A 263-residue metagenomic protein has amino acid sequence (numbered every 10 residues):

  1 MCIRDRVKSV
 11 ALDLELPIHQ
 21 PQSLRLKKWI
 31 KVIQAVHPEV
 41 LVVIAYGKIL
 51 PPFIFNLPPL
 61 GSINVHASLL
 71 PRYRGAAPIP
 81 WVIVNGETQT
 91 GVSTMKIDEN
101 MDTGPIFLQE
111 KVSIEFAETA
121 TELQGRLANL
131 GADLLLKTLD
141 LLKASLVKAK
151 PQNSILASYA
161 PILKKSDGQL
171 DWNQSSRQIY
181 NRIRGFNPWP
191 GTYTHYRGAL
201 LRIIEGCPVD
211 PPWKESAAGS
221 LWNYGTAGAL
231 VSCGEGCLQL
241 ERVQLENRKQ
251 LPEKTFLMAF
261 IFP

Functional and structural regions predicted by a protein language model:
M1-I3: Short, small-residue-biased leader/transition segments that mark boundaries at the very start of proteins
L14, V40-Y159, K164-S166: Donor/substrate-binding cores of folate-linked one-carbon enzymes
H19-W29: Glycine-rich, highly charged phosphate/nucleotide-binding loops
K27-H37: Short amphipathic alpha-helix with an adjacent loop that forms part of the alpha/beta core around
P161-I162, D167-W172, R177: Active-site loop ensemble at the mouth of alpha/beta enzyme cores that anchors a bound cofactor
N173-P263: An anion-binding loop in the catalytic cleft
